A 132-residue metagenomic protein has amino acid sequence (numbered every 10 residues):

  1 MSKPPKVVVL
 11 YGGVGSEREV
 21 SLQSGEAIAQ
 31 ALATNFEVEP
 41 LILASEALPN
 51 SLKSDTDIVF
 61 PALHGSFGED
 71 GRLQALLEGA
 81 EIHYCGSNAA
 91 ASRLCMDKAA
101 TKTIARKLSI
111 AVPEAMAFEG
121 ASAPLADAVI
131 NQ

Functional and structural regions predicted by a protein language model:
S2-T56: N-terminal beta1-alpha1-beta2 submodule of the flavodoxin-like/Rossmannoid cofactor-binding fold
S2-Y11, V38, L52, L94-Q132: Active-site nucleotide/adenylate-binding loops and adjacent lid/helix of ATP-dependent enzymes
G13-V14, D55-M96, A111-A117: A short, GP-enriched loop/loop-strand-helix hinge that lies immediately N-terminal to, or at the N-terminal rim
R18, E69-D70, K98, A126: Alpha-helix N-cap/helix-start motif
G25-A27, L76-G79, S122: Glycine-rich, phosphate-binding/catalytic loops in enzymes
A33, E78, R106: Anion (oxyanion) recognition and catalysis
L43-E46, G65-F67, G120-A123: Short beta->alpha connector loops
